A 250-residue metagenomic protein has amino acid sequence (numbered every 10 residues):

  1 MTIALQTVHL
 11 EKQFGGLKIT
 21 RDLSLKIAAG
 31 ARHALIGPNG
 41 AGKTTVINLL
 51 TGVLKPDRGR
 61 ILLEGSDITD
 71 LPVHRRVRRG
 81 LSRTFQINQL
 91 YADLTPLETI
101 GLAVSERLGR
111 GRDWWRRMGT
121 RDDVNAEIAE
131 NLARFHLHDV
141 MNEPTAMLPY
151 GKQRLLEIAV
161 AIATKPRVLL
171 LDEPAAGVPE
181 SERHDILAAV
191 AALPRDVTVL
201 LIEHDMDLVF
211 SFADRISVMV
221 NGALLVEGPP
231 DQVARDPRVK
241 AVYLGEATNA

Functional and structural regions predicted by a protein language model:
T2-A250: Glycine-rich phosphate-binding loops of nucleotide-dependent enzymes
